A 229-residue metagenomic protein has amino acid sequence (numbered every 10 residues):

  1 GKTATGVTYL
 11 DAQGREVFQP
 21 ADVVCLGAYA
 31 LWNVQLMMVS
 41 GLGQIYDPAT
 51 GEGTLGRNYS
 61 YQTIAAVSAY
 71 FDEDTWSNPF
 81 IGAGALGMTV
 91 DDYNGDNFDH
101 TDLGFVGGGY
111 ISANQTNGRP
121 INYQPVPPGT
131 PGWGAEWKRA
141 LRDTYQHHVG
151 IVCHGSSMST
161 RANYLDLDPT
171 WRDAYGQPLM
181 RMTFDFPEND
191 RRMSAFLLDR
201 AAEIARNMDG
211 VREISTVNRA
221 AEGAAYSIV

Functional and structural regions predicted by a protein language model:
G1-A4: Feature captures the FAD/FMN-dependent oxidoreductase FAD-binding
V7-G82: Glycine-rich loop(s) and the adjacent beta-strand/alpha-helix scaffold that form part
C25, L167, A201: Hydrophobic, well-ordered secondary-structure elements that form the walls of internal hydrophobic environments
Y29, T160, D190-S194, L198: Generic structural signal for well-ordered, non-membrane alpha-helical segments in soluble metabolic enzymes
V34-M38, L198, A202-A205: Non-transmembrane alpha-helical segments in soluble domains of secreted/periplasmic/extracellular proteins
E52-R191, A221, A225-S227: FAD cofactor-binding and catalytic pocket of flavoenzymes
G56-S60, S194, A202, R206: Extended C-terminal subregions enriched in glycine
M208-V229: Flavin (FAD/FMN) cofactor-binding core of flavoprotein oxidoreductases
